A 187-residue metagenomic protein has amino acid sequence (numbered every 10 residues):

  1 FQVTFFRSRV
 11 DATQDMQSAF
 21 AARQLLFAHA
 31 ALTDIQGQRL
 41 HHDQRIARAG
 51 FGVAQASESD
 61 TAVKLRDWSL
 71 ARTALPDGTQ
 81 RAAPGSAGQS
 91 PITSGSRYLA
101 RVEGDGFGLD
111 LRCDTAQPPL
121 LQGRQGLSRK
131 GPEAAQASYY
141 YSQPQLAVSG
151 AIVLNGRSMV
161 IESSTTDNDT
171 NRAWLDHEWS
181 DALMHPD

Functional and structural regions predicted by a protein language model:
F1-D187: Targeting-peptide/extracellular-domain and disordered-appendage signature
